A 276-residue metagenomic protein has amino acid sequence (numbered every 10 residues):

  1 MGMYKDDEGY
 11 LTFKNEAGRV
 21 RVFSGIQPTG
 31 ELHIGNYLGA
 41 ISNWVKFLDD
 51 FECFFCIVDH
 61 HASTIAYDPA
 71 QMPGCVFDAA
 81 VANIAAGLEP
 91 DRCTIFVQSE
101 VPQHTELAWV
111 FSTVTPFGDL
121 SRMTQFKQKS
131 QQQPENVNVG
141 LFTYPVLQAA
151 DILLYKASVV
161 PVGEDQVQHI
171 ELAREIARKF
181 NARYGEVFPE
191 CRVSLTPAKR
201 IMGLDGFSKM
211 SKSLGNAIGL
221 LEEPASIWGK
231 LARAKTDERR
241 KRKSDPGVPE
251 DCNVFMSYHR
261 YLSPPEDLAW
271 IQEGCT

Functional and structural regions predicted by a protein language model:
G2-A150: N-terminal Rossmann-like or analogous alpha/beta NTP/dinucleotide-binding catalytic cores that position adenine
I34, Q168, R174-T276: Conserved nucleotide- and phosphate/pyrophosphate-binding catalytic cores in adenylate/nucleotidyl-handling enzymes
A40, L107, F142-P145, H169 (+2 more regions): Catalytic-loop motifs flanking and including active-site residues across diverse enzymes
I57-S63, L153-S158, Q272-E273: A short small-residue
D68-P69, V160-G163, F188: Short, polar/flexible loop-turn hinges at active-site or ligand-entry regions and domain interfaces
N83, F111, D165, F207 (+1 more regions): Divalent metal-coordination and catalytic microenvironments
T115-S121, L154-P161, L262-I271: Short helix-capping/linker segments at secondary-structure and domain boundaries
Q125, Q131-F180, M202: Internal, conserved structured core segments that host functional sites
